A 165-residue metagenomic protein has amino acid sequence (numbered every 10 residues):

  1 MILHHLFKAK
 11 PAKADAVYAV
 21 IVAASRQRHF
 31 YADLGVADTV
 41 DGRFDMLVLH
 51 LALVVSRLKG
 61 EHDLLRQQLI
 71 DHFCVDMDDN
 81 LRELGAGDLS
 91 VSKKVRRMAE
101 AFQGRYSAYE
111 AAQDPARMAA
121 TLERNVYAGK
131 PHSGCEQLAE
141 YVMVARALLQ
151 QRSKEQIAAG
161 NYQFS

Functional and structural regions predicted by a protein language model:
M1-S165: Surface/interface-facing alpha-helical segments and adjacent flexible terminal/loop regions used for partner/assembly
